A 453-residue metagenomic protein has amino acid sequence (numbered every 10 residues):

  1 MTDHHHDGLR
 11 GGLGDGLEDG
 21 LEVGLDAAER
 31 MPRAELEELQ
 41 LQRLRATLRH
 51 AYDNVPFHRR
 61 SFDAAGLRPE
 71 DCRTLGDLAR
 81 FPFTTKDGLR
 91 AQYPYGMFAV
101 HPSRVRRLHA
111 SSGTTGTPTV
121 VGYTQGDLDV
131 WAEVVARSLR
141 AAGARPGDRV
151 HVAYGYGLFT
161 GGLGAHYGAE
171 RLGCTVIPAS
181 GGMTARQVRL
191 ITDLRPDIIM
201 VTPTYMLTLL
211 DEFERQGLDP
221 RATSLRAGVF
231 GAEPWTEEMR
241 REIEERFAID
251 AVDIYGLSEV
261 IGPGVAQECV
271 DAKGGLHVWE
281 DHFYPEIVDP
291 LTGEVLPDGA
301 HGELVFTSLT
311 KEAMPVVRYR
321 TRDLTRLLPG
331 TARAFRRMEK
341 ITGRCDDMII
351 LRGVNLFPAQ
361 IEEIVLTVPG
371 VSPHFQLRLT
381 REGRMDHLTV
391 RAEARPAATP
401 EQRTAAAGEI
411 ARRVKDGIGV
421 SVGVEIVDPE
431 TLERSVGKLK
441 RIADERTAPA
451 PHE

Functional and structural regions predicted by a protein language model:
M1-A110, T115-E133, R137-A141, R145-P146 (+5 more regions): Nucleotide 5′-phosphate-binding alpha/beta core
A51, S111-T114, V150, I199 (+4 more regions): Conserved S/T- and glycine-rich ATP-binding loop of Class I adenylate-forming
Q125-S138, R149-T208: AMP-binding/adenylate-forming
R140-A144, G168, P220: Glycine-rich helix-loop-beta junction characteristic of Rossmann-like nucleotide cofactor-binding loops
R149, Q216-W235: Conserved helix-loop-beta element of the AMP-binding
I199, V305, L309-I418, G437: AMP-binding/adenylate-forming catalytic core of the ANL superfamily
M206-S224, R241-E245: Adenylate-forming
W235-T331: Conserved AMP-binding/adenylate-forming
